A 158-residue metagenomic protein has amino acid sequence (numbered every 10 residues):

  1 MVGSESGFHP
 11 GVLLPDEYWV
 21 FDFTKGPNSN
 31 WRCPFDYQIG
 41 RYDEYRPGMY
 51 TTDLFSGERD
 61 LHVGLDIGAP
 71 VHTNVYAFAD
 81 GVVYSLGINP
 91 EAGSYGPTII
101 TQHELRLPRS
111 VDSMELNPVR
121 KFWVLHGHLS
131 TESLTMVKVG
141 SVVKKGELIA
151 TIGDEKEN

Functional and structural regions predicted by a protein language model:
M1-H72: Polar/charged, compositionally biased leader and regulatory segments
K25, F35-D43, A69-V71, A79 (+4 more regions): Short, flexible loop/turn elements at secondary-structure junctions
H62, S94-G96, N158: Short, solvent-exposed loop/turn segments at the edges of secondary structure
D66, L125, T151: Conserved beta-strand positions that form and line the central face of beta-propeller blades
I67, T73-V83, V143-G146: Generic structural motif
A77-M136: Zn2+-dependent peptidoglycan hydrolase active-site motif and core
I99-H103, V139-N158: Conserved, short, structured surface segments that act as functional micro-motifs
